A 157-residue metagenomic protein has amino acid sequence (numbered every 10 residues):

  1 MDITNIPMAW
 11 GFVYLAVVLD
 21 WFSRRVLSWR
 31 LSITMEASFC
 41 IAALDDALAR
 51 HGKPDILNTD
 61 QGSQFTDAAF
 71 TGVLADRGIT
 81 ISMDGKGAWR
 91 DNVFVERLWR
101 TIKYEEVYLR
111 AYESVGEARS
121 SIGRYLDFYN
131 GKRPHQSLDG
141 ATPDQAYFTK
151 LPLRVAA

Functional and structural regions predicted by a protein language model:
M1-A157: Charged DNA-binding/catalytic regions of mobile-element recombinases
